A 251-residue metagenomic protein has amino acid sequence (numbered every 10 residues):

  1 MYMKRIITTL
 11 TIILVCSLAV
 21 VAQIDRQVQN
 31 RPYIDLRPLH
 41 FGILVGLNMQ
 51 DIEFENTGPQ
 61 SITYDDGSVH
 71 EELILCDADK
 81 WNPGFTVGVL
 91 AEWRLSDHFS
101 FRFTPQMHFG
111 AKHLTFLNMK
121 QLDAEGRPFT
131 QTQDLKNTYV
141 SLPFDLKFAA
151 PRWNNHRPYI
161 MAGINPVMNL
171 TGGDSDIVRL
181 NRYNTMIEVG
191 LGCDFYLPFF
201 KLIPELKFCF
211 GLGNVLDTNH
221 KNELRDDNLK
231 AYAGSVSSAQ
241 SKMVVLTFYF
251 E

Functional and structural regions predicted by a protein language model:
Q23-P83, M243, Y249-E251: Short glycine/proline- and aromatic-enriched beta-strand/turn motifs that initiate or cap beta-hairpins
L36, S96, P151-N155, Y196-F200 (+1 more regions): Outer-membrane beta-barrel channels and translocator barrels
R37-F41, W81-F85, K136-L142, H156 (+2 more regions): Residues that define the transmembrane beta-barrel architecture of outer-membrane proteins
H40-G42, R94, S100, D145 (+3 more regions): Membrane-spanning beta-strand positions in outer-membrane beta-barrel proteins
I43-L47, F85-W93, P105-M107, L142-A150 (+5 more regions): Residues on the lipid-exposed face of transmembrane beta-strands in outer-membrane beta-barrel proteins
N48-I52, H108-K112, N165-T171, C209-V215: Structural signature of outer-membrane beta-barrel domains
E55-A78, A111-L135, L170-L180, L216-V236: Flexible, solvent-exposed loop segments that connect beta-strands
R182, F195-E251: Predominantly the C-terminal beta-signal and adjacent terminal strand-loop region of outer-membrane beta-barrel
